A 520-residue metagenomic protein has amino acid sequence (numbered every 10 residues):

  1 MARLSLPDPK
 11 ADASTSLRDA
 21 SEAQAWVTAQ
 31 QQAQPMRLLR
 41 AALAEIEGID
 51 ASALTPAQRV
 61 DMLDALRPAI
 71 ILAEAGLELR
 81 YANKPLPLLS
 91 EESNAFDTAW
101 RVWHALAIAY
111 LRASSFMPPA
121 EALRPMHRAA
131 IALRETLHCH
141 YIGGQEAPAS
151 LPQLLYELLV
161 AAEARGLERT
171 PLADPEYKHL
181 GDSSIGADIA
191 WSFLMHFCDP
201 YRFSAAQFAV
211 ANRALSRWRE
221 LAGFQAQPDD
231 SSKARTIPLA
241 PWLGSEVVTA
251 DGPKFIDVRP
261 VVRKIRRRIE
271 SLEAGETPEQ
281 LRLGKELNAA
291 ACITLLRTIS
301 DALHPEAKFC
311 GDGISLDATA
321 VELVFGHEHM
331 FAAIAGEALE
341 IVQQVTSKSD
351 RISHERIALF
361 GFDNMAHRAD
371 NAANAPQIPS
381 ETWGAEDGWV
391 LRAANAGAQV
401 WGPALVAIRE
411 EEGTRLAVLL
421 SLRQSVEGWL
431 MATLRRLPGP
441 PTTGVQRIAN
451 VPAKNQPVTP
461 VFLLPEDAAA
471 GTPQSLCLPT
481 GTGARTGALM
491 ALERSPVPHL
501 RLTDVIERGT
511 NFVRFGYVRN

Functional and structural regions predicted by a protein language model:
M1-R169: Generic N-terminal leader/targeting and pre-domain segments
A164-L416, L420-N520: Extended repeat-based interaction scaffolds and adjacent low-complexity, acidic/S/T/P-biased segments that form broad
